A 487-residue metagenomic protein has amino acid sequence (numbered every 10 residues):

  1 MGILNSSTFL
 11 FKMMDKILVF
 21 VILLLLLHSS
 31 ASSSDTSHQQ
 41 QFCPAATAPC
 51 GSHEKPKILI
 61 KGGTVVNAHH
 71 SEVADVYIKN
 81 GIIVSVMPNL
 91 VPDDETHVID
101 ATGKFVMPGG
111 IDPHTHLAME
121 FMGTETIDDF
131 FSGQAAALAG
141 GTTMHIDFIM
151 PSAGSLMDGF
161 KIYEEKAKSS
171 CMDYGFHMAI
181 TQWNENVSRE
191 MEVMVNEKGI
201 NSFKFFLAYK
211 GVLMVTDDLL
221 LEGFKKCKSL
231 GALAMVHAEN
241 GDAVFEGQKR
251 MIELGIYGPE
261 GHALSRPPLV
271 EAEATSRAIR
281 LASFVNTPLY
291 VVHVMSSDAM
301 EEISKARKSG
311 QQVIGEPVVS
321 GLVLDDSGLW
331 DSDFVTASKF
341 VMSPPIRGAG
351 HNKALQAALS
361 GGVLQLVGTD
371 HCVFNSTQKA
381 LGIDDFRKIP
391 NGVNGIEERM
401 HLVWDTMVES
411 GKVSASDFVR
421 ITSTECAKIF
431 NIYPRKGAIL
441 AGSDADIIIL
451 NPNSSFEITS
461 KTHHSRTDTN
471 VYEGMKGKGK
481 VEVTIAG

Functional and structural regions predicted by a protein language model:
M1-V21: Classical eukaryotic N-terminal signal peptides for Sec-dependent ER targeting/secretion, especially the positively
L24-Q39: N-terminal signal peptide
D35-I60, T64-G109: Histidine-rich, glycine-flanked metal-binding segment
G63, G81, G103, H114 (+13 more regions): Divalent metal-coordination and catalytic microenvironments
V98-S169: Metal-associated gating/positioning segment near the N- to mid-region
N186-V367, C372, D384: Histidine/acidic residue-rich metal-binding segments in metalloenzymes
Y257-N286, K339-F340, S360, L366-V367 (+1 more regions): His/Asp/Glu-enriched, well-ordered alpha-helical/loop segment that forms or immediately abuts the divalent-metal
L381, D385, N391, A441-G487: C-terminal cap of metal-dependent C-N hydrolases
